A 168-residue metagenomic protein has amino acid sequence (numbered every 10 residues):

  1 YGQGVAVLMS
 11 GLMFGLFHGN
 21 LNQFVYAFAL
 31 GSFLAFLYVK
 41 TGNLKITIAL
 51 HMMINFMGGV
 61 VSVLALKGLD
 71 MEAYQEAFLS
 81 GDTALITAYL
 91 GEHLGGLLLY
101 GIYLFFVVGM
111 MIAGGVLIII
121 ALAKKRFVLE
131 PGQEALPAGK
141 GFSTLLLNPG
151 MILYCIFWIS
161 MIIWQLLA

Functional and structural regions predicted by a protein language model:
Y1-G132, G139, S143-I159, I163: Transmembrane helix-loop-helix hairpins at the membrane interface of multi-pass integral membrane proteins
L166-A168: Non-catalytic interaction/regulatory modules that flank or connect domains
